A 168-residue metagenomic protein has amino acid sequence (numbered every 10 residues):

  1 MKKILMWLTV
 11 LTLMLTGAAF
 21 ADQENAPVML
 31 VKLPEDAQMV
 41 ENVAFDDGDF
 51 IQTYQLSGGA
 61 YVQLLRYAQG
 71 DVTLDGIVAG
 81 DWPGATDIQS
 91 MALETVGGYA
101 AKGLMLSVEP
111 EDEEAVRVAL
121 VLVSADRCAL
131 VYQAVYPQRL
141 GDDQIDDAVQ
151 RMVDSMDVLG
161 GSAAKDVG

Functional and structural regions predicted by a protein language model:
M1-I4: Positively charged n-region of N-terminal signal peptides that target proteins for export
L8-T16: Bacterial N-terminal signal peptides
L15-P27: Sec-dependent signal peptide cleavage junction
P27-G76, E109-E114: Secretory pathway targeting signatures of secreted, lumenal, and periplasmic proteins
M29, P34-Q38, V131-G168: Surface-exposed amphipathic alpha-helical segments
L33-D36, L56-G59, G97-Y99, L122-A129: Short, solvent-exposed coil/turn segments at beta-strand boundaries
D36-V40, A85-I88, A101, M156: Short glycine-aromatic motifs
A79-D126: Signature of long, low-cysteine stretches enriched in small and polar/charged residues
